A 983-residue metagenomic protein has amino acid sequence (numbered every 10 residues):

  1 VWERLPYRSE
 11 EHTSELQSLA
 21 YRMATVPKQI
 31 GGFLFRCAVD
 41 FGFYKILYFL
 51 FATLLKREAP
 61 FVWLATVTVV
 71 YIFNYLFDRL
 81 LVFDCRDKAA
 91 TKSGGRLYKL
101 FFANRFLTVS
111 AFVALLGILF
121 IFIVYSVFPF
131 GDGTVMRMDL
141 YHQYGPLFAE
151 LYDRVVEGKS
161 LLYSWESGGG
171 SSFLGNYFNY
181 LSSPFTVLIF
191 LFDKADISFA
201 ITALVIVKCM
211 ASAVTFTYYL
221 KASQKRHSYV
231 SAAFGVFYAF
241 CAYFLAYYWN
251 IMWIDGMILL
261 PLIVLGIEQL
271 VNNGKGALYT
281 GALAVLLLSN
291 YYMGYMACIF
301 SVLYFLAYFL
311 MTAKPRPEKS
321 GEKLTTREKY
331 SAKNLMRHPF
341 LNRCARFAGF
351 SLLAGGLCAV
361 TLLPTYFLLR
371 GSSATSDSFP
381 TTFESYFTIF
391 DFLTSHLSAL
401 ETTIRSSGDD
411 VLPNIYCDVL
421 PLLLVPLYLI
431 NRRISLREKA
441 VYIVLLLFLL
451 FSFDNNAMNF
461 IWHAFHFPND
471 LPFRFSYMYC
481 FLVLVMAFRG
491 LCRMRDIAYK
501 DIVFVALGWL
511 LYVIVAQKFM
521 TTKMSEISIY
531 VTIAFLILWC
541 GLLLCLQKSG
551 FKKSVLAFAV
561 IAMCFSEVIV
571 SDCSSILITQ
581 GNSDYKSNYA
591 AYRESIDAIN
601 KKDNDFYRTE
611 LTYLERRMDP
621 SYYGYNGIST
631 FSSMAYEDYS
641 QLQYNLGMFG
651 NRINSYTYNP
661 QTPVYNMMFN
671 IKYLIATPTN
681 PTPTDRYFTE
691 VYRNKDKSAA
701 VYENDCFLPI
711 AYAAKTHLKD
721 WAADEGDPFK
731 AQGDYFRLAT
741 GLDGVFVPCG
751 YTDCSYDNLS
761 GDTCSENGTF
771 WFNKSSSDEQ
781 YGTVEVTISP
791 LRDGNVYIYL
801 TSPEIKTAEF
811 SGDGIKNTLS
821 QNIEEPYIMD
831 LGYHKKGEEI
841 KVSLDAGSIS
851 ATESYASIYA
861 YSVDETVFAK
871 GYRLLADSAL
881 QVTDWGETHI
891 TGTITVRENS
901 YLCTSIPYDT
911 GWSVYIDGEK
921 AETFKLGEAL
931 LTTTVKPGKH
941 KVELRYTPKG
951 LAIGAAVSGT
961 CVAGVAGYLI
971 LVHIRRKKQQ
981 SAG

Functional and structural regions predicted by a protein language model:
K92-S126, Y330-R346, G541, C545-V560 (+1 more regions): Start-transfer (signal-anchor) and selected internal transmembrane alpha helices of multi-pass inner/ER membrane
L116-F216, V236-M257, M296, L369-S373 (+4 more regions): Membrane-interface coil-to-helix junctions
G117-I118, I206-S223, S228-T312, R343-G371 (+1 more regions): Membrane-embedded helix bundles of polyisoprenyl
H142-D153, P184, E322, C344 (+8 more regions): Periplasmic/ER-lumenal interhelical loops and adjacent helix-loop junctions in multi-pass membrane proteins
L147, T752-G983: Active-site-proximal, structured, solvent-exposed surfaces of multi-pass membrane proteins that position macromolecular
L188-F190, V214, S633-D778, T787 (+4 more regions): A cross-kingdom signal targeting lumenal/periplasmic-facing segments of multi-pass membrane and secretory-pathway
G274, M293, A440-F460, H466-A591 (+1 more regions): Contiguous transmembrane helix-bundle modules in multi-pass membrane proteins
L283, A562-S583, D597-M668, L708 (+3 more regions): Extracytoplasmic/lumenal acceptor-recognition loop(s) of multi-pass membrane glycoenzymes
